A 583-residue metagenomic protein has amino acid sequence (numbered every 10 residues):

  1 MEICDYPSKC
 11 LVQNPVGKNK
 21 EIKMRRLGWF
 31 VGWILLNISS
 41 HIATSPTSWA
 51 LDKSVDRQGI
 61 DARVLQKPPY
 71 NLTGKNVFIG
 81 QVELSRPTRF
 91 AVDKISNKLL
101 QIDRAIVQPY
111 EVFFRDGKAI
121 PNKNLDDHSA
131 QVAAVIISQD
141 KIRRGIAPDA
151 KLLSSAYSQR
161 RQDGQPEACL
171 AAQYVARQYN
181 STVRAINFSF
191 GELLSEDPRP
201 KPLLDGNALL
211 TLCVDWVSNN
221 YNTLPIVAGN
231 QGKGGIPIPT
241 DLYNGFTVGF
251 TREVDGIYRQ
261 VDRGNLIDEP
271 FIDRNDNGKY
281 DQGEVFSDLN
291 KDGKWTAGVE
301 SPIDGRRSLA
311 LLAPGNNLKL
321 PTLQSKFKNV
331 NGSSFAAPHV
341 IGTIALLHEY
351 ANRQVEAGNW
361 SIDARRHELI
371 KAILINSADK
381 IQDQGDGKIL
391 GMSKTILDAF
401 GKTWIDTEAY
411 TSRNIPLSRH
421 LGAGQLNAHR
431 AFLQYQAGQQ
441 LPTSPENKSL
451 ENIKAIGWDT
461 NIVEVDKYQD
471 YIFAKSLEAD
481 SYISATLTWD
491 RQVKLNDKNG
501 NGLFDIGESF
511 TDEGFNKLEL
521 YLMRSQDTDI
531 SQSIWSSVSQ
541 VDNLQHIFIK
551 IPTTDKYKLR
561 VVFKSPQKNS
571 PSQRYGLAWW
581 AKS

Functional and structural regions predicted by a protein language model:
V31-H41: Bacterial N-terminal signal peptides
L51-V55, V64-E167, N180-A185, S195-P198 (+8 more regions): Subtilisin-like serine protease catalytic core
E83, P239-E349: Extracellular S/T/G-rich loop segment that most often corresponds to the catalytic His/Ser-adjacent loop
P121-A133, G206, K326-G342: Gly/Ser-rich catalytic serine loop of serine hydrolases
Y157, A313-I405: Hydrolase catalytic cores
R263-G298, E508, L518-Y521, S536-S539 (+3 more regions): Calcium-binding acidic motifs and repeat modules
R366-H367, K371, Y471, G502-E513 (+3 more regions): C-terminal edge strands of extracellular/lumenal beta-sandwich accessory domains
M392-N516, R574-S583: Secreted peptidase-domain scaffold signal
